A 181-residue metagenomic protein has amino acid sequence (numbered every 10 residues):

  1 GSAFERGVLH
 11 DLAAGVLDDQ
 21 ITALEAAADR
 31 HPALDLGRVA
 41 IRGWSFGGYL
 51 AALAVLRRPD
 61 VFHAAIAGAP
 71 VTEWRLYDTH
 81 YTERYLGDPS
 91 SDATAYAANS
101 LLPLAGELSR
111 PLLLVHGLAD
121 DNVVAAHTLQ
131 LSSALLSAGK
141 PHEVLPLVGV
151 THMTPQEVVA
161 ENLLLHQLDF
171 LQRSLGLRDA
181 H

Functional and structural regions predicted by a protein language model:
G1-R38, R42-S45, T72-E83: Cap/lid segment of the alpha/beta-hydrolase catalytic domain
D19, H63, P70-R110, S137: Mobile cap/lid helix-loop segments that gate and shape the active-site cleft of serine hydrolases
I41-G43, G68, V115: Short beta-strand immediately N-terminal to the catalytic nucleophile in serine-hydrolase-like folds
G43-G47, A51, A65: Gly/Ala-rich beta-loop-alpha elbow adjacent to hydrolase catalytic centers
G48-D60: Short glycine-enriched nucleophile-adjacent loop and the immediately C-terminal alpha-helix near the catalytic center
L108, L114-H116, D120: Short beta-strand/loop motif that positions the catalytic acidic residue of the alpha/beta-hydrolase fold
D121-Q130: Conserved alpha/beta-hydrolase "acid-adjacent" motif
L129, L136-H181: C-terminal catalytic histidine-bearing segment of alpha/beta-hydrolase fold enzymes
